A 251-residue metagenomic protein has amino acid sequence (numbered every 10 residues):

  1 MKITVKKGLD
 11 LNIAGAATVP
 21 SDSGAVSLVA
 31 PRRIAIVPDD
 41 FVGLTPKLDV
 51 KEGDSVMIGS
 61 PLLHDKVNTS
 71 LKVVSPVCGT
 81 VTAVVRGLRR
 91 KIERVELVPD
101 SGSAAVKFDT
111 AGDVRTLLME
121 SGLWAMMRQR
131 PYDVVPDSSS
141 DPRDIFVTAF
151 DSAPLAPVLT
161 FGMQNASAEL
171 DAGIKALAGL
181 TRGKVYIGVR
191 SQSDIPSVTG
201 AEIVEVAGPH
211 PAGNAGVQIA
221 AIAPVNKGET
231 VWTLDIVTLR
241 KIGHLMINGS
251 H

Functional and structural regions predicted by a protein language model:
M1-D49, H64, E96: N-terminal, Lys/Arg-enriched amphipathic/low-complexity engagement segments that precede the first folded domain
A25-L28, L71-V73, R86-G87, V135-S138: Replace "in large, NTP-powered and nucleic-acid-processing enzymes" with "in large, NTP-powered factors and other
R32, S75-V77, E93: A generic structural signal for short beta-strands and their flanking turns/coil linkers
I34-P38, D65-V67, V73-S75, A105-D109: Generic detection of short hydrophobic beta-strand segments and adjacent strand-loop junctions
D40-L44, V50, V56-G59, N68 (+1 more regions): Generic structural motif
E52-P61, V67, L88-R89, G179-R182: Short, solvent-exposed loop/edge-beta patches enriched in aromatic
D54-M57, V77, A168-K175: Short alpha-helical basic/polar micro-motif
V85-H251: Buried, small/hydrophobic-residue-enriched core segments of structured protein domains
